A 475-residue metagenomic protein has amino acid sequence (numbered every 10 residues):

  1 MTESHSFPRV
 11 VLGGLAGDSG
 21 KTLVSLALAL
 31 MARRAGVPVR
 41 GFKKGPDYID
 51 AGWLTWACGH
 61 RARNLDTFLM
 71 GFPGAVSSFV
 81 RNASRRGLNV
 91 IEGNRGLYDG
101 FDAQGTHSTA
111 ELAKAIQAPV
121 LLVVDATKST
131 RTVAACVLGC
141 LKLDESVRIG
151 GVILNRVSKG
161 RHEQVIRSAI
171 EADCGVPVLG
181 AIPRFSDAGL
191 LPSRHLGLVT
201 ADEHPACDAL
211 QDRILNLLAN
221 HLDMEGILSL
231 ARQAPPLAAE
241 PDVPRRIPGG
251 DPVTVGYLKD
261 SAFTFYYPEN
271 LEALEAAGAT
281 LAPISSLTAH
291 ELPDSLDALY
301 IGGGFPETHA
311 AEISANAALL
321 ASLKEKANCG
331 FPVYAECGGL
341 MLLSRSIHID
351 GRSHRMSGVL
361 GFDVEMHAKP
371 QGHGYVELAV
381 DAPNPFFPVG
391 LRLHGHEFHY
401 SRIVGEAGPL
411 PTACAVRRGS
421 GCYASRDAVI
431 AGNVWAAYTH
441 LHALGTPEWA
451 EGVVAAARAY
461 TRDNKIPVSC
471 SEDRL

Functional and structural regions predicted by a protein language model:
T2-I116, V124-G151, K159-Q164: ATP-dependent carboxylate-amine ligase catalytic core
R9, V37-P38, P252-T254, T280 (+1 more regions): Residues that mark the start of a beta-strand
V11, V90-E92, L121, I153 (+2 more regions): Structural motif
K43-K44, V178-S186, T280-T288: Beta-strand->loop->alpha-helix junctions that form or flank phosphate-binding loops in nucleotide-handling enzymes
T55, P248-D251, F263-E275, T280 (+2 more regions): C-terminal and late-domain segments of enzyme folds
T130-I247: Internal gly/pro-rich beta-alpha loop/helix module that stabilizes soluble enzyme cofactors or their anionic handles
D251-K326: Phosphate-binding active sites in nucleotide-utilizing proteins
P306-P385: Cysteine-nucleophile active-site neighborhood
